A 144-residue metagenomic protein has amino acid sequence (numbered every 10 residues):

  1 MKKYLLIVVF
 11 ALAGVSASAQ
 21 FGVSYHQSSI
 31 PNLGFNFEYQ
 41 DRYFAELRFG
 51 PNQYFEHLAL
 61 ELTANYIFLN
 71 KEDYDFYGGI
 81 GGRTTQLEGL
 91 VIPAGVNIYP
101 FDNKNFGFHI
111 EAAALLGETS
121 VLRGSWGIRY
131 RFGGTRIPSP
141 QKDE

Functional and structural regions predicted by a protein language model:
M1-Q20, G134-E144: Cleavable N-terminal export/targeting peptides
A19-G22, D41-E46, D75-Y77, H109: Short, hydrophobic/aromatic-rich segments at coil-to-beta transitions
Q20-F35, R48-L60, E72, G82-V91 (+1 more regions): Solvent-exposed loop/turn segments connecting transmembrane beta-strands in outer-membrane beta-barrel proteins
Q20-G22, I30-N32, V96-I98, F106-A112 (+1 more regions): A membrane-pore/channel beta-structure motif
F37-Y39, A64-F68, T84, V96-P100 (+2 more regions): Residue-level signature of outer-membrane beta-barrel architecture
A64, S120-E144: Outer-membrane beta-barrel "beta-signal"
L69-F76, F101-F106, T135-E144: Short loop/turn motifs that connect adjacent beta-strands in outer-membrane beta-barrel proteins
I92, A112-A114, P140-E144: Outer-membrane beta-barrel porins/channels
